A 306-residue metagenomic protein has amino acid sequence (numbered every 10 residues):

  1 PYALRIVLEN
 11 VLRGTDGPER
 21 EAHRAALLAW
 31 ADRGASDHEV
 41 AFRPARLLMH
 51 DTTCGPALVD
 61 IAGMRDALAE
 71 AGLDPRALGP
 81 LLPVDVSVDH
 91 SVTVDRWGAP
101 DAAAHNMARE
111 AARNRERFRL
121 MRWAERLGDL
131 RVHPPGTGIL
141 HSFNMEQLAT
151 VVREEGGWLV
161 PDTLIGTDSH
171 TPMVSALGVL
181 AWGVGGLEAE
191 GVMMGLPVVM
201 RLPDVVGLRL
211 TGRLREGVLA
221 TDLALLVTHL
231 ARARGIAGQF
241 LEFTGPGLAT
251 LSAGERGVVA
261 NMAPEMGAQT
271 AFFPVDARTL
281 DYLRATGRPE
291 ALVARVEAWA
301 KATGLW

Functional and structural regions predicted by a protein language model:
P1-W306: Fe-S-dependent hydro-lyases/dehydratases of central metabolism
